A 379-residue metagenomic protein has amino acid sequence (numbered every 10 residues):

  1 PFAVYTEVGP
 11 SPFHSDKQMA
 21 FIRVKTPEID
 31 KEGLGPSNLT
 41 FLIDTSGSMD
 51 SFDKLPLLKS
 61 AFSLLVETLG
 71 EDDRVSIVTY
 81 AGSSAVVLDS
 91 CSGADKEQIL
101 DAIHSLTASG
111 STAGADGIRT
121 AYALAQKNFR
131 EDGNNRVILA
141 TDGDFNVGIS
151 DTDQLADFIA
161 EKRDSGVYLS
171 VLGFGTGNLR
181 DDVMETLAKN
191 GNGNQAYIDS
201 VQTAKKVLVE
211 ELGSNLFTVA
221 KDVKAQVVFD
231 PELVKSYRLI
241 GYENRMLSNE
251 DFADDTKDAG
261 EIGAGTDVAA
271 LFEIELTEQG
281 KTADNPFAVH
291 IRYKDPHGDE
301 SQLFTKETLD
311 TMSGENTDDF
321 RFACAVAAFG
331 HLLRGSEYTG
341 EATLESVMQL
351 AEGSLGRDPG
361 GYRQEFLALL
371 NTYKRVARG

Functional and structural regions predicted by a protein language model:
P1-V223, T277-A283, P296, R357 (+1 more regions): Exposed acidic/Ser/Thr-rich ligand/metal-binding surfaces
T6, F13-A20, T26-K31, G35 (+4 more regions): An acidic, Ser/Thr-enriched
